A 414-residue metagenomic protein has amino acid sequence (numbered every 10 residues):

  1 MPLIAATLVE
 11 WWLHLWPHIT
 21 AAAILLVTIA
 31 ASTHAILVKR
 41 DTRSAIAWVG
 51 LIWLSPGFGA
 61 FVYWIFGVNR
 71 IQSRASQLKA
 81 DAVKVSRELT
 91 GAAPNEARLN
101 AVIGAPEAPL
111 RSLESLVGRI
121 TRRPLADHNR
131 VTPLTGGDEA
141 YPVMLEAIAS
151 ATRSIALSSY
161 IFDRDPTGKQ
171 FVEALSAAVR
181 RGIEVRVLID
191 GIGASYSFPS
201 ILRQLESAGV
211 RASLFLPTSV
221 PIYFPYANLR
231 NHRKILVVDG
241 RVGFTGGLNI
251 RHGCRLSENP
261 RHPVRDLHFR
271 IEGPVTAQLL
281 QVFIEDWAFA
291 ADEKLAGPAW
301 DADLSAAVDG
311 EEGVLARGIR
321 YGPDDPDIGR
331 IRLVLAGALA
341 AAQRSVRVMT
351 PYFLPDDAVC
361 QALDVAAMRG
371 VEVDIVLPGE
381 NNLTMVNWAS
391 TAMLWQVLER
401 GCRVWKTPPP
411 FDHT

Functional and structural regions predicted by a protein language model:
M1-L333, G337, A341, V365 (+2 more regions): N-terminal localization/anchoring segments of enzymes in phospholipid and broader phosphate metabolism
G137, P323-L333, L354-A358, M385-V386 (+1 more regions): A general structural motif
I161-P166, M349-D356: Short, glycine-rich nucleotide/cofactor-binding loops
G313, Q343-S345, E372, E399-G401 (+1 more regions): Active-site lining segments that contact anionic ligands and/or coordinate catalytic metals
R332, L339, C360, V373 (+1 more regions): A general structural signal for well-ordered alpha-helical packing
A342, Y352-D374, P378, L383: Helical hairpin unit composed of two closely spaced alpha helices linked by a short loop
L383-T414: C-terminal structural cap/anchor segments
